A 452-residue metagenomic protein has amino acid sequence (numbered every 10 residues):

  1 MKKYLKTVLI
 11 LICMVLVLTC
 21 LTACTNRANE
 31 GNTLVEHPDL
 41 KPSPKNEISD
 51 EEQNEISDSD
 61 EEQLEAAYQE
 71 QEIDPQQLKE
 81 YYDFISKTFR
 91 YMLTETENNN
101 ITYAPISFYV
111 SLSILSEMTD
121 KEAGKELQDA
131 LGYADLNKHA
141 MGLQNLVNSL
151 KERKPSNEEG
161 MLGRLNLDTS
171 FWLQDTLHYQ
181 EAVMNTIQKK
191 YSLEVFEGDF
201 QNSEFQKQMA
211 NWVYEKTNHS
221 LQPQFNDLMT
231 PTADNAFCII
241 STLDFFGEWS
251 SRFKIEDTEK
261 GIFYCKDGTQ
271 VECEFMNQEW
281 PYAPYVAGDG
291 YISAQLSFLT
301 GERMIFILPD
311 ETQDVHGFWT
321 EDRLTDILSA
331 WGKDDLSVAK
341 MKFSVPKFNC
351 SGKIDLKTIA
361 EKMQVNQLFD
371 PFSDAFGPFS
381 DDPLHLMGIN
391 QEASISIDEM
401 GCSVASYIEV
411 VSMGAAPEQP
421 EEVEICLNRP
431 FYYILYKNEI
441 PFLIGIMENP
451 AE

Functional and structural regions predicted by a protein language model:
K2, V8-C13, C24-D199: Detector for small/aliphatic-rich hydrophobic stretches
M14-L18: Non-transmembrane, low-complexity coil segments enriched in Pro/Ser/Thr that form solvent-exposed tails and flexible
T19-A23: C-terminal motif of bacterial Sec signal peptides marking the signal peptidase cleavage site
P44, N98, A134-D310, F318 (+1 more regions): Non-catalytic, conformational "gating/processing" segments within enzyme and secreted inhibitor domains
S107, G288, I425-L427: Short, glycine/acidic-rich beta->alpha junctions
I239, I292-I307, E418-E452: Extended hydrophobic
Q313-D314, P441: Short beta-strands and strand-coil junctions in structured, solvent-facing domains, enriched
L324-A339, E418-V423: Short, cationic low-complexity segments
